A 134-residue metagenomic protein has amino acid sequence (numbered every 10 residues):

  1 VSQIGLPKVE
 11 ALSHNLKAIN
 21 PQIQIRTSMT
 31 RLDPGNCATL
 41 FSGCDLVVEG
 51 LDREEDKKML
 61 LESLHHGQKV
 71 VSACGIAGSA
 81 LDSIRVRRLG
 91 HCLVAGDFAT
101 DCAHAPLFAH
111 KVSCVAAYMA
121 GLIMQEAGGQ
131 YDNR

Functional and structural regions predicted by a protein language model:
V1-R134: Adenine nucleotide-associated cytosolic modules
